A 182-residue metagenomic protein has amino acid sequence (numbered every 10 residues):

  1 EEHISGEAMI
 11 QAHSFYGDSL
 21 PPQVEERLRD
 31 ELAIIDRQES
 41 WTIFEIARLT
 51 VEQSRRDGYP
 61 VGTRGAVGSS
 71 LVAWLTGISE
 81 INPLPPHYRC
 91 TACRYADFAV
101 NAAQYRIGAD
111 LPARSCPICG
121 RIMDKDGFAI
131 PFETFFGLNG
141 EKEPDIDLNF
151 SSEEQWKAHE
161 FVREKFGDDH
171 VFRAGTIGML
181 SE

Functional and structural regions predicted by a protein language model:
E1-P60, A109-A113, C119-E141, L180: Non-catalytic structural connector segments
M9, S69, H159: Generic structural marker for isolated residues within well-ordered, non-membrane alpha-helices of soluble domains
I43, I81-L84: Extended hydrophobic-aromatic, low-complexity segments
S54, G58-E80, E164-E182: Conserved phosphate/anionic-ligand binding catalytic regions in large, soluble enzymes, centered on
P83, H87-Y88, P112-A113: Residues immediately within or flanking Cys/His clusters that coordinate Zn2+ in small zinc-binding modules
C90-C93, C116-C119: Short cysteine-rich clusters marking metal-coordination/redox-active sites
Y95-A102, R121-D126: Short functional micro-motifs and their immediate structural scaffolds
D97, F135-E154, H159-E182: Conserved alpha/beta enzyme-core scaffolds, especially Rossmann-like or related mixed alpha/beta domains that build
